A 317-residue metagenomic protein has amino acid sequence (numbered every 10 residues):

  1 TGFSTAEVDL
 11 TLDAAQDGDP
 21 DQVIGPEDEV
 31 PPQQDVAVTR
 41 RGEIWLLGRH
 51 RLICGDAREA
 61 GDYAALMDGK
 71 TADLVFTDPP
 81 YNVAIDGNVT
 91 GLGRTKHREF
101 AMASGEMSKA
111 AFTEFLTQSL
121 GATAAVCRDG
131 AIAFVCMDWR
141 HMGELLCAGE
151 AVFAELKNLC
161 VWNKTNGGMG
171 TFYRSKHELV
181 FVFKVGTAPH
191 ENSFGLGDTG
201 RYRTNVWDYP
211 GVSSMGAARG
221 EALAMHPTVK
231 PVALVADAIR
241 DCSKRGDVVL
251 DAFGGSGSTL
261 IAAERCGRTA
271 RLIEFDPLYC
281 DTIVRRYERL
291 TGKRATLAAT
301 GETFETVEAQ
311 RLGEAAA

Functional and structural regions predicted by a protein language model:
T1-C280, A317: Core catalytic lobe of class I
L12-A14, G292, A299, E314: Generic detector of low-complexity/intrinsically disordered segments and short hydrophobic N-terminal stretches
H97-M102, E288-F304: Conserved phosphoryl-transfer catalytic core
N158, I283, F304-T306: Short, intrinsically disordered/low-complexity patches at protein termini and at juxtamembrane boundaries
S243-G246, Y287, T291: Alpha-helix capping/termination and helix-coil
G267, L290-G292, R311: Short alpha-helix boundary/capping motifs
L278-R289: Short alpha-helix adjacent to the SAM-binding motif of class I
A299-A317: C-terminal secondary-structure termini that scaffold catalytic or DNA-interacting sites
